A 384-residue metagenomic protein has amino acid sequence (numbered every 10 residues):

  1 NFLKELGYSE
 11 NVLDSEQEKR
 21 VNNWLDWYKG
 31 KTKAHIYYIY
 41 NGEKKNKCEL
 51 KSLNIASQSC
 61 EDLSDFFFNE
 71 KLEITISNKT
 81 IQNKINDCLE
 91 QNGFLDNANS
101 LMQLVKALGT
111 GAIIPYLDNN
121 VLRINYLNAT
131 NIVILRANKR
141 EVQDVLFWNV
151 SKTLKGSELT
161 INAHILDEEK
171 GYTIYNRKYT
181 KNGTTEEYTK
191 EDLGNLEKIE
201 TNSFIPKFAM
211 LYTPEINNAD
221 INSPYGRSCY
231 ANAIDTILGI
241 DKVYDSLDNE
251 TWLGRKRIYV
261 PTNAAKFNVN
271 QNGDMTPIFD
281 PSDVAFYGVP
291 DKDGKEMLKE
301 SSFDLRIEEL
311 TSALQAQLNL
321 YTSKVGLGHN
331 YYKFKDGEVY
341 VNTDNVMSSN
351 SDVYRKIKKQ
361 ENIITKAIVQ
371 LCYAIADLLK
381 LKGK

Functional and structural regions predicted by a protein language model:
N1-Q143: Extended, helix-rich architectural segments
E5-E10, K19-N22, D118-V121, T262-S282 (+2 more regions): Charge-rich, acidic-biased intrinsically disordered regions
N23, K29, I36, K45 (+8 more regions): Hydrophobic alpha-helical segments and helix-packing faces
Y28, C60, F67-K71, N92 (+7 more regions): Generic structural signal for hydrophobic core residues of well-folded globular domains
I81, L89-N97, V105, N232 (+4 more regions): Short amphipathic alpha-helical segments
A112-R227: Extended, regular secondary-structure scaffolds
N195-S348: Extended, charged amphipathic alpha-helical segments
L320, K324-K384: C-terminal structural cap/anchor segments
